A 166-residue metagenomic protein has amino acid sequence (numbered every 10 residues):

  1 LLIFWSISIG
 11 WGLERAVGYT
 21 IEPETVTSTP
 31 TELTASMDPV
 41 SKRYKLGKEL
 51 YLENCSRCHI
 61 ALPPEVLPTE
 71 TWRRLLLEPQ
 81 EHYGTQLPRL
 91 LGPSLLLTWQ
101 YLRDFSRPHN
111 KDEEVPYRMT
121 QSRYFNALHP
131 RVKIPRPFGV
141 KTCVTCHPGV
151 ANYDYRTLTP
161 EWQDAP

Functional and structural regions predicted by a protein language model:
L1-K45, L87, S106-P166: N-terminal export/targeting leaders of redox proteins
G47, Y51, P68, W72-L75 (+3 more regions): Stable alpha-helical elements in mature extracytoplasmic
Y51-L62, T98, G139-A151: The canonical Cys-X-X-Cys-His
E53-H59, L75-G84: Acidic/histidine-rich, surface-exposed loop or edge segments in extracytoplasmic proteins
P68, L75-H82, Y155-P166: Primarily the internal scaffold of c-type cytochrome electron-transfer domains, especially repeated/multiheme c-type
E78, Y101-P108: Amphipathic alpha-helical interaction surfaces
H82-R103: Short Fe-S-cluster ligation motifs
